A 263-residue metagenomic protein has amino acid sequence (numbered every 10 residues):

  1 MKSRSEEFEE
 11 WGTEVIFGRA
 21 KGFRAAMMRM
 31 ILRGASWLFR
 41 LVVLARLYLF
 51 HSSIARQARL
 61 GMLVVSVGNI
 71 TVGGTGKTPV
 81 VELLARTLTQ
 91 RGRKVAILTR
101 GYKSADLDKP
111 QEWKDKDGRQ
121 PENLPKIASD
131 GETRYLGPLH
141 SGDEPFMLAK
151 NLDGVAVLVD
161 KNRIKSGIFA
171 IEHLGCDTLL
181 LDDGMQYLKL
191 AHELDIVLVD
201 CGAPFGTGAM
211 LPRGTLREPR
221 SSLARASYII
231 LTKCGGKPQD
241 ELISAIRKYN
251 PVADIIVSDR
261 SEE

Functional and structural regions predicted by a protein language model:
R4-L63: A transmembrane-helix-recognition feature enriched in membrane-embedded lipid enzymes and envelope glyco-/phospholipid
L47-K116, N123-E132: Walker A (P-loop) phosphate-binding motif
N69, C201, R260: Active-site donor-binding loop signature of nucleotide-sugar glycosyltransferases
K94-V95, D195, I255: Hydrophobic anchor at the start of a short beta-strand that flanks the dinucleotide cofactor-binding loop
I97, V157-V159, V257: A structural preference for short, hydrophobic beta-strand core positions in alpha/beta folds
Y102-N250: Phosphate/Mg2+-binding loops and adjacent switch elements in nucleotide/diphosphate-handling enzyme cores
I229, A253-R260: Donor nucleotide-sugar binding/catalytic pocket of nucleotide-sugar-dependent glycosyltransferases
E263: Conserved small/polar residues in nucleotide/adenosyl-binding loops
